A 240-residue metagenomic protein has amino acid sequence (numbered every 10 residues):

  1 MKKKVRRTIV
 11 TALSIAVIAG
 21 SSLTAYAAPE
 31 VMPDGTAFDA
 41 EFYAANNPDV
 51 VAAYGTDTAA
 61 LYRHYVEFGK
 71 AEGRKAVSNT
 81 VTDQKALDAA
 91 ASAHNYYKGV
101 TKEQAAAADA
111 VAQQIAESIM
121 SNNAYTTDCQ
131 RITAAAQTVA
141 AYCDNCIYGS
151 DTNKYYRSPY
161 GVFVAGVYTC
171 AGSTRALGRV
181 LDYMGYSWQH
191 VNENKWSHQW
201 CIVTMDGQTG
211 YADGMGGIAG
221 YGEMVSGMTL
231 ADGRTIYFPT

Functional and structural regions predicted by a protein language model:
K3-A27: Sec-dependent N-terminal signal peptides of Gram-positive bacterial secreted proteins and lipoproteins
R6, L23-D83: Charge-rich, low-complexity intrinsically disordered regions
F38, F42-A45, D49, D57-H64 (+5 more regions): Extracytoplasmic/secreted proteins, especially bacterial periplasmic and envelope-associated proteins
P48-D49, V66-A71, E117-A124, Q137-N145 (+2 more regions): Sec-exported extracytoplasmic/periplasmic mature domains
A52-T56, K75-N79, A124-T127, C146-K154 (+1 more regions): Surface-exposed patches in mature extracellular/periplasmic domains of secreted proteins
T80-Q114, Y186, G216, T229 (+1 more regions): Linear, non-domain "peripheral" regions
Q104-V162: Secondary-structure boundary elements
G172-T235: Hydrophobic/aromatic-rich core segments of domains that either
